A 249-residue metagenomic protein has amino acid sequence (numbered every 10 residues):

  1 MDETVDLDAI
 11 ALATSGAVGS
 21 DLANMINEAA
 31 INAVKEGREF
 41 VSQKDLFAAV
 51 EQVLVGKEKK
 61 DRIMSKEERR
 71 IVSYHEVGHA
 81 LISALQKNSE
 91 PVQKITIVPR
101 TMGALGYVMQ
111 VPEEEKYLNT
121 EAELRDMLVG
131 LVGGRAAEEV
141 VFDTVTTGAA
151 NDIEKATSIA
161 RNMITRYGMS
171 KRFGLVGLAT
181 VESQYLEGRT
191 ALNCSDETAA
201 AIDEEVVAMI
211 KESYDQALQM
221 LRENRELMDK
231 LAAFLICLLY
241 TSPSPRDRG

Functional and structural regions predicted by a protein language model:
M1-Q43, L131, R135, E139 (+1 more regions): Conserved C-terminal "switch" segment of AAA+ ATPases
L12, N24-N27, A48, E76 (+2 more regions): Generic recognition of well-ordered alpha-helical segments within structured catalytic/regulatory domains
A13-G16, E28, Q52-V55, S83 (+1 more regions): Residues within well-ordered alpha-helical secondary structure of globular protein domains
A33-D45, Q52-R70, G168-G174: C-terminal helical "lid" subdomain and adjoining coupling/linker elements of P-loop NTPases
F47-Q52, T101-G103: Short, conserved phosphate-binding/catalytic loop or strand-edge motifs used in phosphoryl-/nucleotidyl-transfer
R69-S73, A80-S242, R246: Soluble catalytic regions of large protease machineries
